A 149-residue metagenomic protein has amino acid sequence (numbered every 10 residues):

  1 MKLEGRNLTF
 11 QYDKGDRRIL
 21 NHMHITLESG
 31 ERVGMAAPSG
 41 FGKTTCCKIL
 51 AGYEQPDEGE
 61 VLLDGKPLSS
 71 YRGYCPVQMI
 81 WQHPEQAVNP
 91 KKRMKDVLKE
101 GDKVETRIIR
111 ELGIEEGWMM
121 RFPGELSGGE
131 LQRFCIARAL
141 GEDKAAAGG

Functional and structural regions predicted by a protein language model:
K2-G5, T9-H22, S29-E31, K91 (+1 more regions): A short, flexible loop at the N-terminus of ABC-type nucleotide-binding domains that lies
A36-P38: The feature captures the beta-strand-to-loop junction immediately N-terminal to the Walker
A51: Helix-to-loop junction immediately C-terminal to a conserved catalytic motif
K66-Q78, K92: ABC ATPase NBD coupling module
H83, P90-V104: Q-loop/switch helix immediately C-terminal to the Walker
K103-G117: Conserved ABC ATPase "signature" region
F122-L126, E130: Conserved ABC ATPase signature
I136: Hydrophobic anchor residue at the start of the ABC signature
